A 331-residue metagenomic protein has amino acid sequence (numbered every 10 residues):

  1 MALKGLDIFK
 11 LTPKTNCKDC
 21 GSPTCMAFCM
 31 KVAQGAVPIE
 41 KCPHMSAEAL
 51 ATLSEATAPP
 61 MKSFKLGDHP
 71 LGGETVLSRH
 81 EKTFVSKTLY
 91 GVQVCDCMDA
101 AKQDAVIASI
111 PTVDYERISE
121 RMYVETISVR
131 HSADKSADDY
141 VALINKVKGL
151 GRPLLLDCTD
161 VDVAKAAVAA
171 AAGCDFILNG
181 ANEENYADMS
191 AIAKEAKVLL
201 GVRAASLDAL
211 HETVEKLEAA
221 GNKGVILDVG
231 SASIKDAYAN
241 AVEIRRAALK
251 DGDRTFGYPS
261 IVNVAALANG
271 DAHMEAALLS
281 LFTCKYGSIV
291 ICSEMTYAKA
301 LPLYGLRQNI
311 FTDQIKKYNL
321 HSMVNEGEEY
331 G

Functional and structural regions predicted by a protein language model:
A2-K4, M30-A58: Non-heme iron-sulfur electron-transfer modules
L3-T15: Ferredoxin-like iron-sulfur electron-transfer modules
L6-F9, M26-M30, D104-A108, V141-N145 (+5 more regions): Predominant activation on well-ordered alpha-helical scaffold segments within soluble catalytic domains
T12, V32-V37, I107-I118, V147-G151 (+4 more regions): Structural signal for hydrophobic packing residues in well-ordered secondary-structure cores of soluble enzyme domains
P13-K31, E40-H44: Local cysteine-cluster metal-coordination motifs and their immediate loop/turn environment, predominantly Fe-S cluster
K41-C42, E116-I127, G224, D251-Y258: Flexible, glycine/charged-enriched surface loops at secondary-structure junctions
A58-E212: Active-site beta->alpha loop and helix N-cap motifs at the rims of alpha/beta catalytic domains
E184-G331: Catalytic alpha/beta core domains of metabolic enzymes, predominantly
